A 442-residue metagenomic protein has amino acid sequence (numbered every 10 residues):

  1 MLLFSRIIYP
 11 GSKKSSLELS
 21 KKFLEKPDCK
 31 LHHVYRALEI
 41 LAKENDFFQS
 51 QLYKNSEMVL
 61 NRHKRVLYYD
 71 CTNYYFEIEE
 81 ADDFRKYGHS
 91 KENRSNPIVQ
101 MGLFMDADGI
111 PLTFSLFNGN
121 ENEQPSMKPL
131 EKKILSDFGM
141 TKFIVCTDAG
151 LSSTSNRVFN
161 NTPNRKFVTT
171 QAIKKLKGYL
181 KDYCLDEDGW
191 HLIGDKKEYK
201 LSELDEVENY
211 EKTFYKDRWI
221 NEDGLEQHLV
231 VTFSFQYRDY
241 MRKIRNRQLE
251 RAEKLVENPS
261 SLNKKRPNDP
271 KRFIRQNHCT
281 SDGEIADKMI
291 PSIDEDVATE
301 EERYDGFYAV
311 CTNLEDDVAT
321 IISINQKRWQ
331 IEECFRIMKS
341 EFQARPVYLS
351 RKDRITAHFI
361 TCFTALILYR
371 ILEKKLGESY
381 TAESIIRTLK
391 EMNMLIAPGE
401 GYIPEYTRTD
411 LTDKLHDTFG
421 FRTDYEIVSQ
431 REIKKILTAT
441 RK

Functional and structural regions predicted by a protein language model:
M1-K442: Anion-binding and metal-coordination hotspots
